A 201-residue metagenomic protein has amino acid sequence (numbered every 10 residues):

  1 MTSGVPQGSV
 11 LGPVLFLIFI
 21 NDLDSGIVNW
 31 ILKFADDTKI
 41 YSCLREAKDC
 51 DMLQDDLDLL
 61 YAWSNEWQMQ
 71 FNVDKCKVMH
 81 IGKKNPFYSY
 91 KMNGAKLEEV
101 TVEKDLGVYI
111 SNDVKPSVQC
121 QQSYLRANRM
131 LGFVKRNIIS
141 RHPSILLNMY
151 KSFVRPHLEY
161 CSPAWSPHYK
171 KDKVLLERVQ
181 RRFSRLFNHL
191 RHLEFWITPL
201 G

Functional and structural regions predicted by a protein language model:
M1-V14, Y41-E46, E99, V108-D113 (+2 more regions): Short, conserved non-catalytic motifs in the polymerase core
P13-S42, R141: Active-site palm subdomain of RNA-directed nucleic acid polymerases
I31, C50-L53, L57, F71 (+3 more regions): Hydrophobic packing residues in well-ordered alpha-helices of helical domains and bundles
T38-N65, P167: Catalytic palm subdomain of template-directed nucleic-acid polymerases, centered on the conserved carboxylate motif
D55, M69-K104: Short, conserved micro-motifs composed of acidic
E66, Y160-D172: Charged boundary/loop elements
A95-A164: Basic, alpha-helical interaction scaffolds
K171, E177-G201: Short linear motifs embedded in intrinsically disordered, charge-biased segments
